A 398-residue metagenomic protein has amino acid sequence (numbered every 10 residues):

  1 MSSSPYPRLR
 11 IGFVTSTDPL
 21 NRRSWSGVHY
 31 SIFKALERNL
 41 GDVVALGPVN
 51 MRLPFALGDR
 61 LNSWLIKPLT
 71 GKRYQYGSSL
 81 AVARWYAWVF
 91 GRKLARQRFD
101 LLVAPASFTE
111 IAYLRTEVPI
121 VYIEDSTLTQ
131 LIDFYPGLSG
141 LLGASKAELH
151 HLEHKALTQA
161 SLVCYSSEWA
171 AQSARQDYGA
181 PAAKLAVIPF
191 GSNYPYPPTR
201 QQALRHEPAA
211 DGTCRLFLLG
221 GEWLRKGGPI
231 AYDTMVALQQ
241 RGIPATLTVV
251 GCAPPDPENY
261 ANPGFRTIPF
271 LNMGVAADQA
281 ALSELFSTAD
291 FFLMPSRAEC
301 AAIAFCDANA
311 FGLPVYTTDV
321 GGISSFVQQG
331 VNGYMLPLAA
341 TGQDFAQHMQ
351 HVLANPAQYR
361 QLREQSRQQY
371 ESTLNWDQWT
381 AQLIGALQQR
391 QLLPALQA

Functional and structural regions predicted by a protein language model:
L142-V163: Membrane-proximal helix-turn-helix segments that form the acceptor-binding/catalytic region of lipid-linked
C164, Q201, R205-K226, Y232-A237 (+1 more regions): Conserved donor-binding/catalytic core segment of Leloir-type glycosyltransferases
W169, G191: Carbohydrate-associated surface elements
G251, P255-E284, F291: Nucleotide-activated donor-binding/catalytic signature segment of Leloir-type glycosyltransferases, i.e., the conserved
R297: Aromatic "clamp/platform" in nucleotide-sugar-dependent glycosyltransferases that forms part of the donor/acceptor
P314-T317, V327, M335: Short hydrophobic beta-strand element within catalytic cores of glycosyltransferases and related nucleotide-activated
Q329-G330, Y334-G342, H351-P356: Conserved acidic donor-binding segment of nucleotide-sugar-dependent glycosyltransferases
H351, Q358-T373: A short, well-ordered alpha-helix in the C-terminal region of glycosyltransferases
